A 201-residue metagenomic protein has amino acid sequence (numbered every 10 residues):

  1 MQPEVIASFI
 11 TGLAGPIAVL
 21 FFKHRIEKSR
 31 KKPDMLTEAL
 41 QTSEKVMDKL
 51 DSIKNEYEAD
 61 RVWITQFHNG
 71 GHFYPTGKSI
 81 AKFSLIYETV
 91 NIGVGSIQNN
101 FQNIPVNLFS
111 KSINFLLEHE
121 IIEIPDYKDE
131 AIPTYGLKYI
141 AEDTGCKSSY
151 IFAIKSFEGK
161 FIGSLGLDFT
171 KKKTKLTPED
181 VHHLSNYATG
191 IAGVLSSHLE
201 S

Functional and structural regions predicted by a protein language model:
M1-P3: Terminal, low-complexity, charged helical segments
V5-N91: Intrinsically disordered, low-complexity terminal regulatory regions
T42-K49, V106-S110, S185: Well-ordered, non-membrane alpha-helical segments in soluble/globular domains
H68, P75, A81-S96, N107-S112 (+4 more regions): Tryptophan-centric aromatic hotspots in well-structured domains and transmembrane helices
K82-T144: Regulatory sensory and allosteric helical modules in signal-transduction proteins and certain transcription factors
S148-S156: Short hydrophobic beta-strand micro-motif common in sensory/regulatory domains
G163-S201: Juxtadomain coupling helices with adjacent low-complexity linkers
